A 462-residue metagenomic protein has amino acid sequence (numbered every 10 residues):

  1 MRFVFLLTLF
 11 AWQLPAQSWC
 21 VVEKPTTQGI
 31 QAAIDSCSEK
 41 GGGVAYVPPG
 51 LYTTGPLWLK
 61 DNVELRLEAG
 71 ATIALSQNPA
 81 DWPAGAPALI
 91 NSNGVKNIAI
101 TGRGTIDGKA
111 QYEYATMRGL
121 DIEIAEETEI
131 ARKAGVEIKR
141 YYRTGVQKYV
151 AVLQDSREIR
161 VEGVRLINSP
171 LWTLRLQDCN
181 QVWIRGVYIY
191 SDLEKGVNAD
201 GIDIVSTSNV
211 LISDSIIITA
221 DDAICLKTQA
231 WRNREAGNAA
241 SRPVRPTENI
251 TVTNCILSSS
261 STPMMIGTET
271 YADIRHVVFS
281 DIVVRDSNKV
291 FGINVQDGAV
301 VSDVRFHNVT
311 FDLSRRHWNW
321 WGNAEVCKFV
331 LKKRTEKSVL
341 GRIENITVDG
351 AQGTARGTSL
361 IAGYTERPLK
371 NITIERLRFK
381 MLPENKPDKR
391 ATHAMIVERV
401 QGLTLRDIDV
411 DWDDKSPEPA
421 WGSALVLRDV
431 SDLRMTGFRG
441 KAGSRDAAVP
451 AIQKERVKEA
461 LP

Functional and structural regions predicted by a protein language model:
F3-Q13: Sec-dependent N-terminal signal peptides
A16-P462: Extracellular/periplasmic carbohydrate-active domains that bind, remodel, or depolymerize complex polysaccharides
